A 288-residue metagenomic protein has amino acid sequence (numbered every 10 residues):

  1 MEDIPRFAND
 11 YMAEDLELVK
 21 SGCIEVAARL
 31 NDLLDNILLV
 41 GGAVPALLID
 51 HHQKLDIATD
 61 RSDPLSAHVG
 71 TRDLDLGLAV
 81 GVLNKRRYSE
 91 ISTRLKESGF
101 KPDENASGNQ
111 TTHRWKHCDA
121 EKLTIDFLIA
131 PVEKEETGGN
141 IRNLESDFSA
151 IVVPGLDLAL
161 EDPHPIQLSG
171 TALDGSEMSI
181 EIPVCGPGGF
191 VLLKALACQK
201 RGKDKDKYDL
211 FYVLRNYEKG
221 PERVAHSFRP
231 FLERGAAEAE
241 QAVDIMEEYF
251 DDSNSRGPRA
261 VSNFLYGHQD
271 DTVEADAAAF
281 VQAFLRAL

Functional and structural regions predicted by a protein language model:
M1-L288: Compositionally biased terminal segments of proteins
